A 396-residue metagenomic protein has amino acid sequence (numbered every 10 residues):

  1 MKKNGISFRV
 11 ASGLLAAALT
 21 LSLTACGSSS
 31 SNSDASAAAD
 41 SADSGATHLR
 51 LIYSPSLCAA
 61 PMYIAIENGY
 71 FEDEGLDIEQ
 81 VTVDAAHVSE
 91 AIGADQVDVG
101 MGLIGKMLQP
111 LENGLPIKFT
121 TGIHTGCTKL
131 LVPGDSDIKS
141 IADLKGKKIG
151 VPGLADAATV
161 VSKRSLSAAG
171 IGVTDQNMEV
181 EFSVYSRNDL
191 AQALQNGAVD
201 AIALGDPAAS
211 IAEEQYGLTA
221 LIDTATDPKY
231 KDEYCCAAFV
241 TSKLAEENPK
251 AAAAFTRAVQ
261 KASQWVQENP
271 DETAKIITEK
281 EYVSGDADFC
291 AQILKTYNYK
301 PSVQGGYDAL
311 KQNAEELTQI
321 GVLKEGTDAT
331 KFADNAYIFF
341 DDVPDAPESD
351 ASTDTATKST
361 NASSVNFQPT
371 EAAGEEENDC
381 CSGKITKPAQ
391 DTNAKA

Functional and structural regions predicted by a protein language model:
M1-L14: Bacterial N-terminal signal peptides that target proteins for export
T20-L23: Bacterial Sec-type N-terminal signal peptides, specifically the leucine/valine-rich hydrophobic h-region
A25-A39: Bacterial lipoprotein signal-peptidase II cleavage site
A38-V184, D200-D206, L221-D223, D232: Short, glycine-/small- and polar/acidic-enriched structural segments that line small-molecule recognition paths
E74, D156-V173, M178-V180, A253-D288 (+2 more regions): Ligand-binding clefts/hinges and TM-proximal coupling segments of bilobed small-molecule sensing domains
I104-G105, Q176, S183-E279: Pocket-lining segment of extracytoplasmic ligand-binding domains
A245-K324: Secondary-structure end/capping motifs
D288-P369, G374, D379, G383-I385: Segments of small-molecule ligand-sensing domains
